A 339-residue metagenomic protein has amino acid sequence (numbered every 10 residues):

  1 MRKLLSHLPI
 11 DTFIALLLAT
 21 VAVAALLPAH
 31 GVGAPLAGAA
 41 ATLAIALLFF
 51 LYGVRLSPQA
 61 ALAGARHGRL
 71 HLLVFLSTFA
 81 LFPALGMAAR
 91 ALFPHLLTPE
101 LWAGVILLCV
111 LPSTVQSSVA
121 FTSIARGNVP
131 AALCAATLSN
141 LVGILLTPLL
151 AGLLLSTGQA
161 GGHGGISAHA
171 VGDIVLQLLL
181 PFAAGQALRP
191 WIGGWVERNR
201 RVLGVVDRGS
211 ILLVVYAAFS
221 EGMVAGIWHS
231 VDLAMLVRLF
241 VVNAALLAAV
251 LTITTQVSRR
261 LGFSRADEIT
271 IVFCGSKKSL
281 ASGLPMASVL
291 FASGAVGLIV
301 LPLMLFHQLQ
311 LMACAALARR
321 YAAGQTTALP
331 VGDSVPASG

Functional and structural regions predicted by a protein language model:
M1-F93, G152, S156-R265, Q325 (+1 more regions): Structural signature of multi-pass alpha-helical membrane transport proteins
A15, S77-L85, V110-V115, A131-L154 (+3 more regions): Membrane-embedded alpha-helical segments of transport systems, primarily multispan ion/solute transporters
A63, Q116-N128, H229, Q256-R259 (+2 more regions): Helix-loop junctions at the membrane interface of multi-pass solute transporters
G68-F75, L96-V110, G127-T137, L236-F240 (+2 more regions): The feature identifies polytopic integral membrane transport proteins across all domains of life
R90-L146, A151, L155, A160-A170: Membrane-interface helix-loop-helix junctions at boundaries between adjacent transmembrane segments
P112, A244, A248-V250, D267 (+1 more regions): Hydrophobic alpha-helical segments embedded in the membrane of multi-pass proteins
R200-V206, F263-S279, P285-M286: Helix-helix packing/entry segments at the starts of transmembrane helices
L280-G339: C-terminal transmembrane helix pair
